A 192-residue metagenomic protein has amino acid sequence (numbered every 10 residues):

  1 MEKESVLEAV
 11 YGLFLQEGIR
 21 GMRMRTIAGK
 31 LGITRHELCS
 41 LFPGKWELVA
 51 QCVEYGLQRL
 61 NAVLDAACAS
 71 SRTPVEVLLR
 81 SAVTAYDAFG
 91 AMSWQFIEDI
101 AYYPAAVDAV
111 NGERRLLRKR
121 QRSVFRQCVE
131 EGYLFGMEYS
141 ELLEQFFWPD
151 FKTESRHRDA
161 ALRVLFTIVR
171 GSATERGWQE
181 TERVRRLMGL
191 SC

Functional and structural regions predicted by a protein language model:
M1-E2: Short, Lys/Arg-enriched anionic-surface-contact patches
S5, A9, L13-E47, Q51: Helix-turn-helix
L7, L79, V83, R118 (+3 more regions): An amphipathic alpha-helix signature
Q51, A62-A91: Hydrophobic alpha-helical connector segments
E76, G112-E113, R126-Q145, S155-A160: All-alpha amphipathic helical-bundle segments outside canonical DNA-binding/catalytic cores that form hydrophobic
S81-E130, F151: Short secondary-structure transition hinges
S123-E131, P149-C192: C-terminal peripheral helix-coil segments that are non-catalytic and often amphipathic
